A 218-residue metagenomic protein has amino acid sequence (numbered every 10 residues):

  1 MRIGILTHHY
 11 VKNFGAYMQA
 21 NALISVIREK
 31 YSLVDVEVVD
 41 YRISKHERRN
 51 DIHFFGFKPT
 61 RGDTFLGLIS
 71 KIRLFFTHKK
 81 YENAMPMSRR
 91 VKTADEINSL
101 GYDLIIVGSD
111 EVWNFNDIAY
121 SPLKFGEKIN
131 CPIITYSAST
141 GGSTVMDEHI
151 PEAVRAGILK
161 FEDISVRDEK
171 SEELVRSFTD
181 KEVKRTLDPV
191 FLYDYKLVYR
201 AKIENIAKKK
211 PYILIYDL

Functional and structural regions predicted by a protein language model:
M1, C131, K210-I213: Nucleotide donor/acceptor-binding cores
I3-F14, M18-A156, E204: Aromatic- and Gly/Pro-rich donor/ligand-binding loops that form nucleotide- or phosphate-bearing donor binding pockets
S88-Y102, S137-L218: A nucleotide-sugar donor-handling region in carbohydrate enzymes
